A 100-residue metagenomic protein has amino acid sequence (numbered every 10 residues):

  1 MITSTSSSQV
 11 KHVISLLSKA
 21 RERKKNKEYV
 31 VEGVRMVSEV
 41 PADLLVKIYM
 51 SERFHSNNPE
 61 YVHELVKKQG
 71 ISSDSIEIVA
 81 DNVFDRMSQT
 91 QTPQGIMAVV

Functional and structural regions predicted by a protein language model:
M1-Q91: N-terminal positively charged helical leader segments and presequences
I96-V99: C-terminal edge-of-domain segments
